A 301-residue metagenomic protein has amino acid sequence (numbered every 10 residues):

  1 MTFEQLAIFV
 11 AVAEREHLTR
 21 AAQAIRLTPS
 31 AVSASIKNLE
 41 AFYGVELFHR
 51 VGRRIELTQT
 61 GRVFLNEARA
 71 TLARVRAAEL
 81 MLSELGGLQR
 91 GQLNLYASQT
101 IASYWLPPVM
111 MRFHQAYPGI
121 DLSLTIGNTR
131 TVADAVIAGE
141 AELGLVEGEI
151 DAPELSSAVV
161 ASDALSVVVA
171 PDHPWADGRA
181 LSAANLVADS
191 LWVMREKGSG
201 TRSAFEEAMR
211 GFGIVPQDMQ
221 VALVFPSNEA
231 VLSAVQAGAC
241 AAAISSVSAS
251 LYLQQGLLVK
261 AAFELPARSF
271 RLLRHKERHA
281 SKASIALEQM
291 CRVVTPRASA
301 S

Functional and structural regions predicted by a protein language model:
V10-A31: Short helix-boundary/capping micro-motifs
L39-E40, F113: Conserved amphipathic alpha-helical core elements
E40-L57: A short LG(V/I)-centered, amphipathic sequence patch enriched for acidic residue(s) preceding the LG motif
R90-P153: Central regulatory/effector-binding core of bacterial HTH transcription factors
N128-A133, I137-A141, V146-E147, E206 (+2 more regions): Hydrophobic hinge/microswitch elements
S157-V193, K197: Flexible hinge/capping segments at coil-to-helix
W175, L191-G213, S281-I285, R297-S299: Secondary-structure junction motif
V259-S301: A late-sequence structural motif
